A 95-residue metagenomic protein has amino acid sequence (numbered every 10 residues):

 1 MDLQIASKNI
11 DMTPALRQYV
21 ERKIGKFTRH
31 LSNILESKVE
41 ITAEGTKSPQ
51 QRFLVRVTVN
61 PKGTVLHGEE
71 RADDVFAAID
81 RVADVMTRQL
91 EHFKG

Functional and structural regions predicted by a protein language model:
M1-G95: N-terminal, polar/charged subdomain of small-to-medium soluble alpha/beta proteins
